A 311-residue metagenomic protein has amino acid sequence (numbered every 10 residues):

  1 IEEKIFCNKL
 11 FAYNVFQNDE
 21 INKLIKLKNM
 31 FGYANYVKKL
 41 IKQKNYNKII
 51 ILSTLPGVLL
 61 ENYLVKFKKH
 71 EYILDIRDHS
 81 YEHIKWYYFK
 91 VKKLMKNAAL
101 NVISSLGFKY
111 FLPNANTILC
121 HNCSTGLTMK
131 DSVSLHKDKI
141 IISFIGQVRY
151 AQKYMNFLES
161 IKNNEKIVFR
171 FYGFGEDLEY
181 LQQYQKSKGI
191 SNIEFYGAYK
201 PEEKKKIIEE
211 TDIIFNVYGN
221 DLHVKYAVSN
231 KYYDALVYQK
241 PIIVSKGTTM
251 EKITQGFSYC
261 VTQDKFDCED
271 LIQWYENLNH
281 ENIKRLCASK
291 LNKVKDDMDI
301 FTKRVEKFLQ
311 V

Functional and structural regions predicted by a protein language model:
I1-G32: N-terminal strand-loop element at the rim of the active site of nucleotide-sugar-dependent glycosyltransferases
G32-A34, K48-K68, H83, S105-L106: An aromatic- and histidine-rich active-site surface loop
Y81, K96-S132, H136-K137: Donor nucleotide-sugar binding/catalytic pocket of nucleotide-sugar-dependent glycosyltransferases
H83, Q152, E202-I207, I214-V237 (+1 more regions): Nucleotide-sugar-dependent
V102, V133-N164, F169-R170: Conserved donor-binding/catalytic core segment of Leloir-type glycosyltransferases
I145-Q147, V168-L181, G197: Glycosyltransferase donor-sugar binding loop
E179-K206: Nucleotide-activated donor-binding/catalytic signature segment of Leloir-type glycosyltransferases, i.e., the conserved
K265-Q310: A charged, aromatic-enriched C-terminal amphipathic alpha-helix characteristic of glycosyltransferases across folds
